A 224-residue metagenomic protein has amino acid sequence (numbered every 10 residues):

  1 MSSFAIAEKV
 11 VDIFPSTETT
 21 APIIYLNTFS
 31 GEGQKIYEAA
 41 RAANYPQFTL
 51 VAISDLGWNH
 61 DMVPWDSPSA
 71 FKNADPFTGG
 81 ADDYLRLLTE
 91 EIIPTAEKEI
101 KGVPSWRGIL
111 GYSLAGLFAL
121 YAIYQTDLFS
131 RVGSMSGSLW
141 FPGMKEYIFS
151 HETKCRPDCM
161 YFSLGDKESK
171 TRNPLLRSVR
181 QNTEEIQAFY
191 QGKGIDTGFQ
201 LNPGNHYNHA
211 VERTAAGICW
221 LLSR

Functional and structural regions predicted by a protein language model:
S2-T17: A short loop-to-beta-strand scaffold at the N-terminal edge of the catalytic core in hydrolase folds
V10, T20-E99: Serine-hydrolase catalytic machinery in alpha/beta-hydrolase-like enzymes
T20-P22, Q47, P104-W106, F129 (+2 more regions): A general structural motif
A40-R41, I123, Q187: A conserved amphipathic alpha-helix that caps or lines the catalytic cleft of carbohydrate- and lipid-modifying enzymes
W106-G111, M135: Short beta-strand immediately N-terminal to the catalytic nucleophile in serine-hydrolase-like folds
L110-A115, A119: Gly/Ala-rich beta-loop-alpha elbow adjacent to hydrolase catalytic centers
Y121-R131: Conserved hydrolase catalytic core segment
L139-L221: The feature captures the conserved acid-bearing segment of alpha/beta-hydrolase catalytic domains
